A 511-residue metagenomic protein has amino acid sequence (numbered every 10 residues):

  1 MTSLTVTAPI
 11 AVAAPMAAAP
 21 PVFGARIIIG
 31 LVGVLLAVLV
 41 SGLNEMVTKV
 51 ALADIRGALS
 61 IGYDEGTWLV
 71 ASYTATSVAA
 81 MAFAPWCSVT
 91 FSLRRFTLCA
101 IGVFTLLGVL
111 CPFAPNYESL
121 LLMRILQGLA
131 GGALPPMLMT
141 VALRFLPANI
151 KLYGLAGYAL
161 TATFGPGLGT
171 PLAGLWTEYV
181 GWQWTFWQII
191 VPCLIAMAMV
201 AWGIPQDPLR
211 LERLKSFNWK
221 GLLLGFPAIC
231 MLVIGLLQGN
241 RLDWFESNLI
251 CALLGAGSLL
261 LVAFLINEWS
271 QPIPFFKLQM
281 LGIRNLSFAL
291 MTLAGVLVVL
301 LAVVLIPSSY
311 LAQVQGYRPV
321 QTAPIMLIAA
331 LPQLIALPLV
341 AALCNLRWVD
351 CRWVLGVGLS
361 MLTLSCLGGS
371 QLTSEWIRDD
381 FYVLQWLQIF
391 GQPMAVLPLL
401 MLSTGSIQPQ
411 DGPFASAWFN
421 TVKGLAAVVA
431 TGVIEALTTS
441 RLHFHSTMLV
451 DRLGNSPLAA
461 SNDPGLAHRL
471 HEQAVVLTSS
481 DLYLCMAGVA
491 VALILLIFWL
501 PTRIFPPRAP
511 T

Functional and structural regions predicted by a protein language model:
M1-L43, G57: Cytosolic juxtamembrane N-terminal segment immediately preceding the first transmembrane helix of multi-pass
P9, A14-M16, W418-T511: Hydrophobic transmembrane architecture of multi-pass small-molecule transporters
I27-L43, T48-L52, L59-Y73, V78 (+11 more regions): 12-transmembrane solute porter fold
A53-R56, M123, Q127, M139-P147 (+4 more regions): Helix-terminus/helix-capping segments at the ends of transmembrane helices and short amphipathic helices
Y63-W68, E118-L126, V180-Q188, S216-N218 (+3 more regions): Interfacial loop-to-helix junctions that mark the boundaries of transmembrane helices in multi-pass membrane
M81-G221: Helix-loop-helix hairpins in multi-pass membrane proteins, especially solute transporters
V103-F113, P192-M199, L259-A263, I335 (+2 more regions): Transmembrane-helix signature of multi-pass solute transporters
E178-M291, V299, C485: Hydrophobic transmembrane-helix bundles of small-molecule transporters
